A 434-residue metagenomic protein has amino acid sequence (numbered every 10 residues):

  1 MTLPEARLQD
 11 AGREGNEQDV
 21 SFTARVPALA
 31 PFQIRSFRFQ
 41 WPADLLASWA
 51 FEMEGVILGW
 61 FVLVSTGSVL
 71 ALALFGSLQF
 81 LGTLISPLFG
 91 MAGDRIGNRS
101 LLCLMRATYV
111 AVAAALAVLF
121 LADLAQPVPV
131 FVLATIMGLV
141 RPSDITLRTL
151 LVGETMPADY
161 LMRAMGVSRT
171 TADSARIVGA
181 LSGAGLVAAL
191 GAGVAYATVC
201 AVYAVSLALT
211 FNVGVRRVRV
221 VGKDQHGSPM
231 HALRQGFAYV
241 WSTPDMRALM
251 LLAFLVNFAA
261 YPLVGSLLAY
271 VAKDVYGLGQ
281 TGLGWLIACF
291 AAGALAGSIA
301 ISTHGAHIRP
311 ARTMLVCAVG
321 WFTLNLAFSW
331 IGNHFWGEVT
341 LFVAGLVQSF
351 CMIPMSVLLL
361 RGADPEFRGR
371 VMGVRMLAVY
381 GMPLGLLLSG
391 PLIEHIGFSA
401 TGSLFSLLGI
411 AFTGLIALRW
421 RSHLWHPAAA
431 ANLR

Functional and structural regions predicted by a protein language model:
T2-Q33: Short, Lys/Arg-rich, polar N-terminal cytosolic tail immediately upstream of the first transmembrane signal-anchor
R13-A24, F211-A238, H426-L433: Flexible cytoplasmic inter-helical loops of multi-pass small-molecule transporters
F22-L81, A238, S242-A288: Helix-loop boundary and gating motifs at the non-cytosolic
L29-R35, W49, F120-L124, D224-Q225 (+3 more regions): Helix-boundary and loop/linker segments of multi-pass membrane transporters
F39-G55, L78-M91, G97-V112, P129-A188 (+4 more regions): Substrate-agnostic recognition of the 12-TM MFS/MFS-like secondary transporter fold
G59-T66, L116-A122, V178-T198, D274-V275 (+1 more regions): Transmembrane alpha-helix termini and helix-breaking/packing motifs in multi-pass membrane transporters
A73-F75, L88, R95, R99-A111 (+4 more regions): C-terminal transmembrane bundle of multi-pass solute transporters/carriers
P127-G138, R163-V220, A288, A292 (+1 more regions): Hydrophobic alpha-helical transmembrane segments
